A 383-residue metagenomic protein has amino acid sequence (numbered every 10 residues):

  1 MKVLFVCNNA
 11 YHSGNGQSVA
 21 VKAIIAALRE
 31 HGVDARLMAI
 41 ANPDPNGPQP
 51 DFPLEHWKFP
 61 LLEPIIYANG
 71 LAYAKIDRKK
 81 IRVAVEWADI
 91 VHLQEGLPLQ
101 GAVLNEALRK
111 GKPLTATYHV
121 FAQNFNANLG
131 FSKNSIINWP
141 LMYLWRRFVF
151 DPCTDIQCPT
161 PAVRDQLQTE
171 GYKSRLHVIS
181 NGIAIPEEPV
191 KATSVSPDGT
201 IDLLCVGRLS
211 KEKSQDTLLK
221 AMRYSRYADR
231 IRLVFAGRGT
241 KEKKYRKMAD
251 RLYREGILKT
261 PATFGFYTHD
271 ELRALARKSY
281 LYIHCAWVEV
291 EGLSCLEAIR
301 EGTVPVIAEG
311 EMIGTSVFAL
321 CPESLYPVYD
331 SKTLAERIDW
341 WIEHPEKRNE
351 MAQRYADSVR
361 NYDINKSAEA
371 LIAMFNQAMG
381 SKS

Functional and structural regions predicted by a protein language model:
V19, I201, C205-Y224, T240-R246: A conserved mid-protein helix/loop that constitutes part of the nucleotide-sugar donor-binding site
A41, A162, G182: Carbohydrate-associated surface elements
V85, F266-Y267, A274-S279: Short alpha-helical donor nucleotide-sugar binding micro-motif in glycosyltransferases
G96, W287: Aromatic "clamp/platform" in nucleotide-sugar-dependent glycosyltransferases that forms part of the donor/acceptor
R109, A122, I137-D155, E170: Membrane-proximal helix-turn-helix segments that form the acceptor-binding/catalytic region of lipid-linked
R246-Y267: Nucleotide-activated donor-binding/catalytic signature segment of Leloir-type glycosyltransferases, i.e., the conserved
V304-A308, G314: Short hydrophobic beta-strand element within catalytic cores of glycosyltransferases and related nucleotide-activated
L320-S331, W340-P345: Conserved acidic donor-binding segment of nucleotide-sugar-dependent glycosyltransferases
